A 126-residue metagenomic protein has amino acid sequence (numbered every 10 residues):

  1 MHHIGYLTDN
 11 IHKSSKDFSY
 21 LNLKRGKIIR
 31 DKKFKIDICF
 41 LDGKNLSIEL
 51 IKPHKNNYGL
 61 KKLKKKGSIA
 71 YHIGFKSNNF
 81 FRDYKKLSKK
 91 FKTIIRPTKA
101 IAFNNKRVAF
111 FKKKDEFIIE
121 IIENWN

Functional and structural regions predicted by a protein language model:
M1-F34: Long, hydrophobic N-terminal alpha-helical segment
M1-N10, C39-D42, L60-Y84: Vicinal oxygen chelate
G5-L7, I51, I122: A structural feature that tracks compact, well-ordered secondary-structure segments with a strong bias toward
S14-D17, D83-L87: Hydrophobic side chains in well-ordered alpha-helices
L21, G26, D31-K33, K55-L63 (+2 more regions): A cross-kingdom feature marking solvent-exposed beta-strand/loop segments within repeated, beta-rich binding/scaffold
D37-E49, K85-N126: Vicinal oxygen chelate
K44-I48, K55-N57, F80: Short, charged/polar surface micro-motifs in flexible loops or helix N-caps
P53, K76-N78, N124: Beta-hairpin (beta-strand-turn-beta-strand) motif
